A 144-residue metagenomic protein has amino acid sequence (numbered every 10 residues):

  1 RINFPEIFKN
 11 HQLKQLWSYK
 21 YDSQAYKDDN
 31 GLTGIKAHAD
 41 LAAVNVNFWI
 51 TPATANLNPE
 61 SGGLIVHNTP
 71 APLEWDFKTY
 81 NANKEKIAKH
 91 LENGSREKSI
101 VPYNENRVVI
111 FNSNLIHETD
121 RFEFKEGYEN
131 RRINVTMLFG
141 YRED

Functional and structural regions predicted by a protein language model:
R1-V108, N114-D144: Fe(II)/2-oxoglutarate oxygenase catalytic core
